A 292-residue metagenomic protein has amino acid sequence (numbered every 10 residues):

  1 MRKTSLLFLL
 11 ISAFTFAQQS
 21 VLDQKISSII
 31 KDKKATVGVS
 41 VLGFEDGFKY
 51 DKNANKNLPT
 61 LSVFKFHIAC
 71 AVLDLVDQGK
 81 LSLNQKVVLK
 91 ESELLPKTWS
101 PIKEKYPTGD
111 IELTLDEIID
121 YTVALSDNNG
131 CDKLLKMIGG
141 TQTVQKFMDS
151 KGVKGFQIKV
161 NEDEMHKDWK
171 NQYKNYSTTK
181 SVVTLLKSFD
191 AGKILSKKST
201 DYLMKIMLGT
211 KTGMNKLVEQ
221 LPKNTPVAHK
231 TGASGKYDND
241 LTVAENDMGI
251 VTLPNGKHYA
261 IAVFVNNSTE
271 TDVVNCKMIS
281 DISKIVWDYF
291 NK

Functional and structural regions predicted by a protein language model:
M1-V21: Bacterial Sec-dependent N-terminal signal peptides
I11, L94-D132: Conserved catalytic neighborhood of penicillin-recognizing serine enzymes
Q19-D32, K49, K136-M137, T141 (+3 more regions): Structured C-terminal helix/loop/strand segments within mature extracytoplasmic catalytic/sensor domains
A35-L58: Short, conserved catalytic-motif segment at the N-terminal edge
G47, P59-L89, T122, I261: Active-site SXXK
K52-A54, T114-I118, L125-C131, E162-K170 (+1 more regions): Flexible glycine/proline-enriched surface loops and loop-helix/loop-strand junctions
L83-S100, I138-G139, I206: Acidic helix-start/capping segments at beta-turn-to-alpha-helix junctions
I111, D132-I194: Mid-domain, small-residue-enriched loop/turn segments at the edges of structured enzyme/sensor domains
